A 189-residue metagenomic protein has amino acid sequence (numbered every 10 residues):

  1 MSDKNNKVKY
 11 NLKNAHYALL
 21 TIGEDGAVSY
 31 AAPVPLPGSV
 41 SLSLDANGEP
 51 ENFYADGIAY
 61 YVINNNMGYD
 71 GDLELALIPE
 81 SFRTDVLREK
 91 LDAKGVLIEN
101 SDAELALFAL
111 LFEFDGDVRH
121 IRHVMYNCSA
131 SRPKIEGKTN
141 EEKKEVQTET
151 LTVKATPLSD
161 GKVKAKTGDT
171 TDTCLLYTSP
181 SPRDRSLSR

Functional and structural regions predicted by a protein language model:
S2-R83, A130-E145: Solvent-exposed edge beta-strands and adjacent loop segments that serve as assembly or binding interfaces
Y30-P35, R122-C128, A165-D169: Short amphipathic beta-strand/extended segments with alternating polar/hydrophobic composition
Y61-Y126: Structured, beta-strand-rich domain cores that present glycine/charged loop surfaces used to bind extended ligands
E113-G161: Short beta-strand and beta-hairpin "edge-sheet" elements
T156-L176: Lipid-handling modules and contact-site tethers
Y177-D184: Conserved small/polar residues in nucleotide/adenosyl-binding loops
S188-R189: Hydrophobic alpha-helical segments, chiefly the membrane-spanning helices and signal/signal-anchor peptides
